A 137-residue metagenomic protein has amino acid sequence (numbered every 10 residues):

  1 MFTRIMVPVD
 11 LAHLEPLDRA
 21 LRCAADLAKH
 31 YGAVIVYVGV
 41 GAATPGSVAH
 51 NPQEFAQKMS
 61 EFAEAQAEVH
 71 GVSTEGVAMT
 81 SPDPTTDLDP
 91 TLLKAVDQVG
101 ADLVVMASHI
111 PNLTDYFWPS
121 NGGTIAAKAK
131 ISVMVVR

Functional and structural regions predicted by a protein language model:
F2-H50, V72-S73: Small/aliphatic-rich secondary-structure junction motif
V7-P8, Y37-G39, T74-V77, V104-S108 (+1 more regions): Short beta-strands and strand-loop turn motifs
L17, A56, T85, T114-D115: A conditional alpha-helix N-cap/helix-loop micro-motif detector
A20-R22, Q53-A56, D89-L92, W118-G122: Charged helix-capping and loop-helix junction motifs
D26, A95-R137: Gly/Ser-rich helix-loop-strand patches that form or flank binding pockets for ribonucleotide-derived cofactors
K29, E68, A127: Anion (oxyanion) recognition and catalysis
A49, Q57-S73: Helix-adjacent hinge/juxtasegments
V69-V104, P111-N112: Structural beta-alpha unit
